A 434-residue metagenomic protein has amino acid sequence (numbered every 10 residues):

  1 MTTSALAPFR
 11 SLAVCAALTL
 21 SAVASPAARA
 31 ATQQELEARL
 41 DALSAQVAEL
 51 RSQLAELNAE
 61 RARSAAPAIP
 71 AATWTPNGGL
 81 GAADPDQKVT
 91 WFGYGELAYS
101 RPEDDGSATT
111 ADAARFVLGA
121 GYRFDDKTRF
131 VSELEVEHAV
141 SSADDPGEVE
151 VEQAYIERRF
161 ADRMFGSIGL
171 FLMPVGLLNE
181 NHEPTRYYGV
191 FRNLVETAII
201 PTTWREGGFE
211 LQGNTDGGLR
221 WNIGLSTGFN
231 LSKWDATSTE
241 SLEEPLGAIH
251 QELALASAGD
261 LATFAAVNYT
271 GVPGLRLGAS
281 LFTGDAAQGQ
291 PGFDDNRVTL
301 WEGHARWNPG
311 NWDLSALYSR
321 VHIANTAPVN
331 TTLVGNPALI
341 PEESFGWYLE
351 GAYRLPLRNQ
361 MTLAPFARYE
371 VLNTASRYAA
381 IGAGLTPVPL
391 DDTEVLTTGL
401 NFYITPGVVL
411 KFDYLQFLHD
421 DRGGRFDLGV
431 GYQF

Functional and structural regions predicted by a protein language model:
T2-V14: Bacterial N-terminal signal peptides that target proteins for export
A13-V23: Bacterial N-terminal signal peptides
L18, A28-Y99, F434: N-terminal periplasmic/intermembrane-space "pro-region" immediately following the signal or transit peptide
P76-S232, G259-L277, Y348-R354, R358 (+2 more regions): Outer membrane beta-barrel
E103-D105, A143, A154-R159, N179 (+2 more regions): Outer-membrane beta-barrel pore domains
N181-E183, L194-P201, E206, D235-T239 (+5 more regions): Extracellular/periplasm-exposed beta-strand and loop segments of Gram-negative cell-envelope proteins, dominated by
T185-N193, E244-A248, T331-L333, I381-A383: Short glycine/proline- and charge-enriched loop/turn segments that cap or connect secondary-structure elements
K233, E240-Q288: Loop-centered beta-sheet repeat module
